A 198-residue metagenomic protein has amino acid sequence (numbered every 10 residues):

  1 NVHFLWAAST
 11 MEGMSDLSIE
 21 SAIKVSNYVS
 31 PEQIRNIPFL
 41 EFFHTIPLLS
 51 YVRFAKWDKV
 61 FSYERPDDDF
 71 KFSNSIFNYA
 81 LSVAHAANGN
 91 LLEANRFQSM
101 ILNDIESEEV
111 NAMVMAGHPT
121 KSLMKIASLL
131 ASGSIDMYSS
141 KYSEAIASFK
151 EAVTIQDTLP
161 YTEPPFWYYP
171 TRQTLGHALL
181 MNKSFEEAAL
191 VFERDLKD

Functional and structural regions predicted by a protein language model:
V2-V29, E41-A55: Extended catalytic-interface subdomain
F4, I46, I76, A80 (+3 more regions): "A position-specific structural signal for the A-helix of alpha-solenoid helical repeats
A8-S9, Y51, H85, D136 (+1 more regions): Residue at a conserved register position within TPR or TPR-like alpha-solenoid repeats
S26-R35, Y63-F72, M100-N111, A116-K121 (+2 more regions): Solenoid-like repeat scaffolds
E41, S73-S75, S82, P119-I126 (+1 more regions): Start-of-helix signal in alpha-solenoid helical-repeat scaffolds, especially tetratricopeptide repeats
